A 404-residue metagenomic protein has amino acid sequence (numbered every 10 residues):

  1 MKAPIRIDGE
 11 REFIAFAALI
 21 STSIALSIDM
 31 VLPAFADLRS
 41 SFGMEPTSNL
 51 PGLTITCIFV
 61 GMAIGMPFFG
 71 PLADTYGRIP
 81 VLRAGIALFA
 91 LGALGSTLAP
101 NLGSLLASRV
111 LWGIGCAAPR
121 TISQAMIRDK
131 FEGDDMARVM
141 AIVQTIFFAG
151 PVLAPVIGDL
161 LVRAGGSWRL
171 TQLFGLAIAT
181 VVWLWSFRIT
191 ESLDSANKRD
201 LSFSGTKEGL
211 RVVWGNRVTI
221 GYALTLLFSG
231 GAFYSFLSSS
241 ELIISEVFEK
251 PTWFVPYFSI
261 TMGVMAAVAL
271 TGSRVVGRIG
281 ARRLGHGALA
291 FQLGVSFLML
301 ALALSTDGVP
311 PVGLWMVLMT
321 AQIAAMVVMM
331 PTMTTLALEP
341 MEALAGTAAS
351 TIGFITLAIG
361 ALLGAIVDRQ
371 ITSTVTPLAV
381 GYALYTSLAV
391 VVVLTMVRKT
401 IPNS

Functional and structural regions predicted by a protein language model:
M1-I7, S192-Y222: Juxtamembrane intracellular "pre-TM" segments in multi-pass secondary transporters
E12-M44, F236-E241: Extracytoplasmic
A34-I64: Extracellular/periplasmic helix-loop-helix junction of adjacent transmembrane segments in MFS-like secondary
G43, G77, L98-G103, G115 (+1 more regions): Helix-breaking motifs and short loop linkers at transmembrane-helix boundaries and internal kinks in secondary membrane
I64-G103: Conserved MFS/SLC helix-loop-helix module at the cytosolic interface between two early adjacent transmembrane helices
L88, G92-G95, G103-L111, G313-L318: Paired small-residue
S104, A141-F187: Helix-loop-helix hairpin linking two adjacent transmembrane segments in secondary transporters
V110-F147: Cytoplasmic helix-loop-helix junction between adjacent transmembrane helices in 12-TM secondary transporters
